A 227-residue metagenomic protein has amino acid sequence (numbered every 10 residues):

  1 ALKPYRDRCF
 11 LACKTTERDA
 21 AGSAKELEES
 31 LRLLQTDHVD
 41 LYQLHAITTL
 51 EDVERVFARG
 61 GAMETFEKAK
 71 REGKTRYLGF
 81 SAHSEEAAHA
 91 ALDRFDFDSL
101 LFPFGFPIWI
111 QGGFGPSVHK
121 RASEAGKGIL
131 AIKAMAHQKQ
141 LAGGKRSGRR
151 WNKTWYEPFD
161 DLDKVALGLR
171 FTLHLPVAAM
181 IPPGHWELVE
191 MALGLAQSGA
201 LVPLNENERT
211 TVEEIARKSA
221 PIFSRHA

Functional and structural regions predicted by a protein language model:
A1, K25, D52: Metal-dependent catalytic neighborhoods of phosphoester/phosphodiester hydrolases
A1-D7, E28-D37, A91-F95, R121-A125: Acidic (Asp/Glu)-rich catalytic clusters
L2, H38, Q43-A46, K133: Short, small-residue-rich loop/turn micro-motifs
R6-C9, D37-L41, R76-Y77: Short acidic capping loops at alpha-helix termini that bridge into adjacent secondary structure
R8-D19, L41-A46: A short, structured active-site edge motif that brings together acidic residues
A21-A24, K164: Structural motif
A24-Y42, K68-E72: CE4/NodB-like, metal-dependent polysaccharide N-deacetylase domain that modifies extracellular/periplasmic N-acetylated
I47-A227: Beta/alpha (TIM)-barrel catalytic core signal, keyed to glycine-rich beta->alpha loops juxtaposed to Asp/Glu that bind
